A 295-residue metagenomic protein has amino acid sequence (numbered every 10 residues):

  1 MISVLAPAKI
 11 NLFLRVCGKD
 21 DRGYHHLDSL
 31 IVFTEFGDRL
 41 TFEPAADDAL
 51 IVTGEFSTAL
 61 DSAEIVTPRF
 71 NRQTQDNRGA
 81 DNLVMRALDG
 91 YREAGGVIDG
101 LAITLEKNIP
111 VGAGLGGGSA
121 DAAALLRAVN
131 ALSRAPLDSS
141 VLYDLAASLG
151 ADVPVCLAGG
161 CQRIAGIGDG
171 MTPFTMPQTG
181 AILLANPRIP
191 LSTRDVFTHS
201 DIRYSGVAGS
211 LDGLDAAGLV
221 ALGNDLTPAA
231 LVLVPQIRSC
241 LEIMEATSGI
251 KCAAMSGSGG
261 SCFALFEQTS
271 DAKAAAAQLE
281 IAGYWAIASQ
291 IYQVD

Functional and structural regions predicted by a protein language model:
M1-V111, A131, A135-S140, P177 (+1 more regions): ATP-binding N-lobe of GHMP and related small-molecule kinases
I2-A6, F13-S29, L132-C252, L265-D295: ATP-dependent small-molecule kinase catalytic core of the GHMP/sugar-kinase superfamily and closely related
R78-M85, A123, R238, K273: Short, well-ordered alpha-helical segments
T104-S133, A151, I250-F266: Glycine/serine-rich anion-binding loops at beta->alpha junctions that coordinate negatively charged ligand groups
